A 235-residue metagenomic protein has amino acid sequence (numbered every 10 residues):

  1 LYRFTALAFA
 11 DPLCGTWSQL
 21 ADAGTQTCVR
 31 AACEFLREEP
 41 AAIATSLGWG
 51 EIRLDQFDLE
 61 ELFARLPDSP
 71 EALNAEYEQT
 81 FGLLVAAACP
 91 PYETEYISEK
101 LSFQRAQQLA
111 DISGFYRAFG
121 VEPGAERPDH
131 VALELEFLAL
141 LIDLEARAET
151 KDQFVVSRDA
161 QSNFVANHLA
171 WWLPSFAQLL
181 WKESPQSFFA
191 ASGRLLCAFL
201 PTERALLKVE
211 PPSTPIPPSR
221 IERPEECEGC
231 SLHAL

Functional and structural regions predicted by a protein language model:
L1-L235: Surface/interface-facing alpha-helical segments and adjacent flexible terminal/loop regions used for partner/assembly
